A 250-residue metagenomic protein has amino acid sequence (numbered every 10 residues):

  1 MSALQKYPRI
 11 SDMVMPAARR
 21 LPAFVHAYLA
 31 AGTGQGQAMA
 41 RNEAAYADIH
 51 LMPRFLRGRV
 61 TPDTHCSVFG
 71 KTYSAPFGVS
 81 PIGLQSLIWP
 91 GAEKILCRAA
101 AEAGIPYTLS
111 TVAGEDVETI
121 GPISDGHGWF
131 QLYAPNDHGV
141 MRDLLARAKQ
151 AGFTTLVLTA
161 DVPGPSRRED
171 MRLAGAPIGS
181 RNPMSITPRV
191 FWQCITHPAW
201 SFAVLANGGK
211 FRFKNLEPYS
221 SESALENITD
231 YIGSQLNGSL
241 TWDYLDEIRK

Functional and structural regions predicted by a protein language model:
M1-G70, G179-N182, I186-L240: An N-cap/entry alpha-helix motif that binds or orients negatively charged groups
G34-Q37, L87-E93: A structural motif shared across PLP-dependent enzymes of the aminotransferase-like
H65-C66, P76, S80-P81, A113: Active-site microenvironments in enzyme catalytic cores
A75-F77, L96-I105: A short, Lys/Arg-enriched amphipathic alpha-helix followed by its capping loop at the start of a domain
F77-S80, Y107-L109, G128-L132, L156: Hydrophobic faces of well-ordered beta-strands that scaffold small-molecule active sites in alpha/beta enzyme cores
G83-Q85, S110-D116: Short glycine-enriched loops at secondary-structure junctions
L84, C97-R98, E102, T119-I123 (+1 more regions): Alpha/beta enzyme core
V117, S124-Y133: A structural-propensity feature for long, helix-poor, extended segments
